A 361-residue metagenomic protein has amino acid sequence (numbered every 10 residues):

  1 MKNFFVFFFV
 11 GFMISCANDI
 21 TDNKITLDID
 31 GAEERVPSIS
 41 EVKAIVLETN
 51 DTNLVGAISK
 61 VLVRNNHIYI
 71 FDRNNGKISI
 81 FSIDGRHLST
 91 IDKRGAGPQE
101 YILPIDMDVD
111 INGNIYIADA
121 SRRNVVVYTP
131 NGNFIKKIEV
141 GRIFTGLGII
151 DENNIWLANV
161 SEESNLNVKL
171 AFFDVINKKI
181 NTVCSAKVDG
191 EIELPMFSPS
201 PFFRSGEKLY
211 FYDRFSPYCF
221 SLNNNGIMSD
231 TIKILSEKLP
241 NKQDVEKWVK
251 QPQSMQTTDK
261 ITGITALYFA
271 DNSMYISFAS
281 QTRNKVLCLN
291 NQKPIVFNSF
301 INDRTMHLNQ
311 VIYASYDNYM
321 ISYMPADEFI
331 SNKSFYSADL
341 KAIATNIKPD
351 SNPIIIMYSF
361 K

Functional and structural regions predicted by a protein language model:
D19-E48: Blade/loop signatures of beta-propeller domains
K43-G76: Beta-strand-rich domains and repeat architectures in extracellular enzymes and scaffolds, especially beta-propellers
E48-T52, R86-N112, I117-A120: Blade-loop segments of beta-propeller domains
D51, D92-Q99, E139-T145, A186-E191 (+2 more regions): Short coil/turn segments at the loop-to-beta-strand junctions that recur within blades of beta-propeller repeat folds
A57-K60, I102-D106, R142-I150, E193-P201 (+2 more regions): Repeated scaffold domains used in trafficking and secretory/extracellular systems, primarily beta-propellers
V63-N66, V109-N112, I149-E152, R204-G206 (+2 more regions): Residue-level detector of Asp-centered blade-edge/turn motifs that repeat once per structural unit in beta-propeller
A120-V168, T182-E191: Asp-box/WD-like beta-propeller blade repeats and closely related beta-sheet repeat scaffolds
T231-P252, Q292-D317, I330: Conserved blade-ending motifs and adjacent loop-strand segments that build the rim/top face of beta-propeller domains
